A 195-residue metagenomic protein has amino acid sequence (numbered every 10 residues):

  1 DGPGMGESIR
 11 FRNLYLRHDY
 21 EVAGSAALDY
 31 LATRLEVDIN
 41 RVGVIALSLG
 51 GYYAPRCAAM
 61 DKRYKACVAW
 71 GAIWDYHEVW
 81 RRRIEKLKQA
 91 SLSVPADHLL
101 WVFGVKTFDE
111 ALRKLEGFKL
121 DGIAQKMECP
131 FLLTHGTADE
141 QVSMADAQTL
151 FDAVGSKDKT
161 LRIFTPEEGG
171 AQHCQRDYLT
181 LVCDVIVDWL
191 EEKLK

Functional and structural regions predicted by a protein language model:
Y15-N40, R56, V182: Alpha/beta-hydrolase active-site loop
A46-G50, A54: Gly/Ala-rich beta-loop-alpha elbow adjacent to hydrolase catalytic centers
A59-A111, C129: Hydrolase active-site cap/lid region
V105-I123: Active-site nucleophile elbow and catalytic-triad environment of alpha/beta-hydrolase enzymes
M127-E128, L133-H135, D139: Short beta-strand/loop motif that positions the catalytic acidic residue of the alpha/beta-hydrolase fold
C129, S143-D152: Short alpha-helix in the alpha/beta-hydrolase fold that links the catalytic acid
F151-A171, V185: Catalytic histidine neighborhood in serine/cysteine hydrolases with alpha/beta-hydrolase-type architecture
R176-K195: Catalytic active-site module of serine/aspartate enzymes centered on a nucleophile-bearing elbow/loop
